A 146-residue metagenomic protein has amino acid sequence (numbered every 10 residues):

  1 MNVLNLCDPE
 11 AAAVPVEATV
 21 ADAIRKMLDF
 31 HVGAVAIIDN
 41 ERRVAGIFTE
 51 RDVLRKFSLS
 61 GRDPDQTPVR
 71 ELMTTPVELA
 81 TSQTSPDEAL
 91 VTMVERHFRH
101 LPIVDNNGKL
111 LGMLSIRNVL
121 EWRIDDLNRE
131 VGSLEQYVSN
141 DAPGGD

Functional and structural regions predicted by a protein language model:
M1-E10, T49-V94, I116-D146: Tandem CBS (Bateman) regulatory domains
E10-A13, R43-V44, L79, K109: Short, flexible active-site loop motifs that bind/organize anionic cofactors or intermediates
A13-H31, I38, L79-H97, V104: The conserved cystathionine-beta-synthase
M27-F30, V35-R51, M93, L101-V119: A glycine-centered beta-loop-beta connector
